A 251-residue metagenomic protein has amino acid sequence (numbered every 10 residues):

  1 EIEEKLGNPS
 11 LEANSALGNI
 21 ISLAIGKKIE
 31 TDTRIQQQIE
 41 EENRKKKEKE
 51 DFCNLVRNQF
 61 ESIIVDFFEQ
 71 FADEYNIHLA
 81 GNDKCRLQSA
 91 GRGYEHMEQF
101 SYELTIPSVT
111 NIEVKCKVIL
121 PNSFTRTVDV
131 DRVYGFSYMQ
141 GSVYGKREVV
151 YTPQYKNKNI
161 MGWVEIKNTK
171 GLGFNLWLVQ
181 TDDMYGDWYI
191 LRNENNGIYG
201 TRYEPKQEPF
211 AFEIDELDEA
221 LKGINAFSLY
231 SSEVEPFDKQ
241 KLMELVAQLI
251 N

Functional and structural regions predicted by a protein language model:
E3-K5: N-terminal targeting/docking segments
G7-N8, E12, N19-Q88: Contiguous, amphipathic alpha-helical segments that mediate oligomerization or scaffolding in large protein assemblies
S15-A16, K241: Secondary-structure junction/capping motif
F60-Y75, N82-G93, V133-N157: Negatively charged, low-complexity tracts enriched in Asp/Glu with abundant Ser/Thr
H96-N251: Intrinsic disorder/low-complexity polar-acidic segments
